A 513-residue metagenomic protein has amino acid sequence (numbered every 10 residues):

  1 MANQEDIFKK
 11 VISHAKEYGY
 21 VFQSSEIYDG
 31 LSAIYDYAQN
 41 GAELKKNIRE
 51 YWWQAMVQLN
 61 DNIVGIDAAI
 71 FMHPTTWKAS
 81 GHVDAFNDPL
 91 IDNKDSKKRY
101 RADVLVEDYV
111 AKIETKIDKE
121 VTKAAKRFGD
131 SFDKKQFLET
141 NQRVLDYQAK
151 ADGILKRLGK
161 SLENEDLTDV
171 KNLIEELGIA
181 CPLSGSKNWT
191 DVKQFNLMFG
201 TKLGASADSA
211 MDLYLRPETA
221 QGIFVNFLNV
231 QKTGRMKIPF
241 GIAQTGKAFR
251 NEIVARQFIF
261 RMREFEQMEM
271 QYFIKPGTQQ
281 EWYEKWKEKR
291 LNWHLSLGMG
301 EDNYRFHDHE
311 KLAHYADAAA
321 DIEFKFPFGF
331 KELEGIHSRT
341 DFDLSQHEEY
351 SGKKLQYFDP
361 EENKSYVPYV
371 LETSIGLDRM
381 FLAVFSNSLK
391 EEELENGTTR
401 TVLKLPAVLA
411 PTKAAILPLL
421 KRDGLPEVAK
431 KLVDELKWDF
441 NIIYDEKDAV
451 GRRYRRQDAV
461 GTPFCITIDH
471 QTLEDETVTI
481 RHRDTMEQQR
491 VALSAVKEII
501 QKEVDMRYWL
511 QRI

Functional and structural regions predicted by a protein language model:
M1-I513: NTP/phosphate- and nucleic-acid-binding module
